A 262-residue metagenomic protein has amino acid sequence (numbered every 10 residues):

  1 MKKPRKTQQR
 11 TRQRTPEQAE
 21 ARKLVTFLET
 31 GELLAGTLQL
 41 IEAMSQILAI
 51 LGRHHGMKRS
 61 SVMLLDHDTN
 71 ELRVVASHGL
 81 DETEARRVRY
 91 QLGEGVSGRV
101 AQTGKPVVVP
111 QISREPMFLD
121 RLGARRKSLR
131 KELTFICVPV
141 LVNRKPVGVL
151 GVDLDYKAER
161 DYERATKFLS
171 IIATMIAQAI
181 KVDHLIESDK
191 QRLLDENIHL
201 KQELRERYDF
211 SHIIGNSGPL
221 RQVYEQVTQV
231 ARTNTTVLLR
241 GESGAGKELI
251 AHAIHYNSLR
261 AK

Functional and structural regions predicted by a protein language model:
M1-A19, E84, L154-S170: Regulatory loop-to-helix N-cap segments in sensory/regulatory domains that couple ligand/signal detection
M1-S45, R53, R73-V75, L193-Q202: Signal-transmission linkers at sensory-effector interfaces
T26, V142, R160-K181: Amphipathic alpha-helical "output/dimerization" segments
M44, K201-K262: AAA+ ATPase active-site-proximal loops
A49-G52, S61-V88, R114: GAF sensory/regulatory domain recognition with acknowledged cross-activation on helical regulatory dimers
S60, E82-V107: Acidic/proline- and glycine-rich, intrinsically disordered low-complexity segments that serve as regulatory linkers
E82-T83, P110-T134: Signal-transducing coupling segments at domain and membrane junctions
L133-V142, G148: A short, aliphatic-rich beta-strand micro-motif
